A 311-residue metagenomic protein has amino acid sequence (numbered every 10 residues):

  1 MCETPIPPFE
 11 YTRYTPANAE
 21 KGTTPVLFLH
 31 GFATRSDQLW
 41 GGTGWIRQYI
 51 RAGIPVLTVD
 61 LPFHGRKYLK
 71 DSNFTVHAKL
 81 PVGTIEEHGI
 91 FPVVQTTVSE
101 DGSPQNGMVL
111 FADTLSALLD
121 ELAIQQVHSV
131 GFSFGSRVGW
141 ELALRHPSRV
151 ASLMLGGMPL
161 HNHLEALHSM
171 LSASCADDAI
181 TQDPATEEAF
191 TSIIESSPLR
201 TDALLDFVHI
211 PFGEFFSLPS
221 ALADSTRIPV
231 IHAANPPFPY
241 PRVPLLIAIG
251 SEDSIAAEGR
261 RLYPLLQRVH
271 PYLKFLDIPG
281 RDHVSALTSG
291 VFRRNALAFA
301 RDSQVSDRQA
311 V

Functional and structural regions predicted by a protein language model:
A33-I46, E258-G259: The serine-hydrolase catalytic nucleophile loop
I50-L69: Conserved alpha/beta-hydrolase
G89, V109-V127: Conserved acidic catalytic loop of the alpha/beta-hydrolase fold
G131-G135, G139: Gly/Ala-rich beta-loop-alpha elbow adjacent to hydrolase catalytic centers
W140, L144, L153-I180: Flexible "cap/lid" loop of the alpha/beta hydrolase fold
P241, I247-I249: Short beta-strand/loop motif that positions the catalytic acidic residue of the alpha/beta-hydrolase fold
I249-L273: Conserved loop-alpha-helix segment in the C-terminal half of the alpha/beta-hydrolase fold that carries the catalytic
R281-G290: Catalytic histidine-centered segment of alpha/beta-hydrolase-like enzymes
